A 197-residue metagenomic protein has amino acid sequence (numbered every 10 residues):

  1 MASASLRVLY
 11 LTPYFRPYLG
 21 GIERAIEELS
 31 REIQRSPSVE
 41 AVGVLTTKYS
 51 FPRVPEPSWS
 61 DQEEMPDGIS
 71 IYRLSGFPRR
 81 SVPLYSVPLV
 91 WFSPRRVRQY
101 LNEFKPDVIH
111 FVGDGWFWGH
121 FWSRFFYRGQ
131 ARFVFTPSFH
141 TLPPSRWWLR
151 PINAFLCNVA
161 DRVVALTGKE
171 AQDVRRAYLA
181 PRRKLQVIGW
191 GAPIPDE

Functional and structural regions predicted by a protein language model:
M1-D67: N-terminal subdomain of nucleotide-sugar transferases
Y18, S81, D114-W118, A131-W147 (+1 more regions): A short, histidine- and acid-enriched strand-loop-helix "catalytic/donor-clamping" loop that lines the nucleotide-sugar
S50, W116, K169-A171: Alpha-helix capping/helix-boundary segments
P52, V90-P94, P106-G129: An aromatic- and histidine-rich active-site surface loop
P66-R95: A short, charged, and often flexible helix/loop element on the N-terminal side of the glycosyltransferase catalytic
S145-W147, R175, G191-E197: Acidic anion/phosphate-binding donor-loop and adjacent secondary structure in glycosyltransferase catalytic cores
V159-G168: A short beta-strand/loop micro-motif in the catalytic core of glycosyltransferases that engages the nucleotide-sugar
A171-A192: Helix-loop-beta element that forms the nucleotide-linked donor phosphate-binding surface in glycosyltransferases
